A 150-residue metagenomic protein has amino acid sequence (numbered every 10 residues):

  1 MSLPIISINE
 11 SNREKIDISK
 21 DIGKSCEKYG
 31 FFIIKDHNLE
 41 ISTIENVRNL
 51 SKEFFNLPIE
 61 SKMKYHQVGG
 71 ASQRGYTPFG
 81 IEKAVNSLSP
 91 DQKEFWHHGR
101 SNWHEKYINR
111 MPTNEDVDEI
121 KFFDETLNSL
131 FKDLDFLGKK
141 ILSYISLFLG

Functional and structural regions predicted by a protein language model:
M1-G150: Peripheral, non-catalytic segments flanking oxidoreductase cores
